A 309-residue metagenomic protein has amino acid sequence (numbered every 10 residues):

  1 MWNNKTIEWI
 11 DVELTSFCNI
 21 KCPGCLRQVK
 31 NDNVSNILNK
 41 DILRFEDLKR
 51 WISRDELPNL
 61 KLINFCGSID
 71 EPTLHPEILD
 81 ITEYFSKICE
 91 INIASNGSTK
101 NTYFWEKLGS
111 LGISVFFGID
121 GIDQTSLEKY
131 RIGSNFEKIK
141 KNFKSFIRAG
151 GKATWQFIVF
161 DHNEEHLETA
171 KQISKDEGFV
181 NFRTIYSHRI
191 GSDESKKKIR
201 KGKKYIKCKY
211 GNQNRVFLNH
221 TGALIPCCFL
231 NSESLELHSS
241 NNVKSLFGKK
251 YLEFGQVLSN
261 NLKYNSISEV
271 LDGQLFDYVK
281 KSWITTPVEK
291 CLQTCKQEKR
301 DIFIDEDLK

Functional and structural regions predicted by a protein language model:
M1-E8, Q28-D32, L230-K309: Flexible mid-to-C-terminal extensions adjoining Fe-S/redox cofactors in radical SAM and related proteins
M1-S114, T125, K129-E137, K141 (+2 more regions): Conserved alpha-helical substructure of the radical SAM core
N4, Y205-Y210: Short loop/turn motifs at secondary-structure junctions and domain boundaries
W9, E13, P58-C66, S86-A94 (+4 more regions): Conserved C-terminal portion of the radical SAM core fold that forms the substrate/S-adenosylmethionine-binding
V12, S16-N19, G202, T285-E289: Processing junctions and N-termini across compartments
F17-N19, K30-D32, D70, S98-K100 (+8 more regions): Short, solvent-exposed loop/turn segments at secondary-structure junctions
C18, C22-C25, C208, C227-C228 (+1 more regions): Short cysteine clusters
I199-Y205, K280-I284: Short, P/G- and charge-enriched loop/turn segments at secondary-structure junctions
